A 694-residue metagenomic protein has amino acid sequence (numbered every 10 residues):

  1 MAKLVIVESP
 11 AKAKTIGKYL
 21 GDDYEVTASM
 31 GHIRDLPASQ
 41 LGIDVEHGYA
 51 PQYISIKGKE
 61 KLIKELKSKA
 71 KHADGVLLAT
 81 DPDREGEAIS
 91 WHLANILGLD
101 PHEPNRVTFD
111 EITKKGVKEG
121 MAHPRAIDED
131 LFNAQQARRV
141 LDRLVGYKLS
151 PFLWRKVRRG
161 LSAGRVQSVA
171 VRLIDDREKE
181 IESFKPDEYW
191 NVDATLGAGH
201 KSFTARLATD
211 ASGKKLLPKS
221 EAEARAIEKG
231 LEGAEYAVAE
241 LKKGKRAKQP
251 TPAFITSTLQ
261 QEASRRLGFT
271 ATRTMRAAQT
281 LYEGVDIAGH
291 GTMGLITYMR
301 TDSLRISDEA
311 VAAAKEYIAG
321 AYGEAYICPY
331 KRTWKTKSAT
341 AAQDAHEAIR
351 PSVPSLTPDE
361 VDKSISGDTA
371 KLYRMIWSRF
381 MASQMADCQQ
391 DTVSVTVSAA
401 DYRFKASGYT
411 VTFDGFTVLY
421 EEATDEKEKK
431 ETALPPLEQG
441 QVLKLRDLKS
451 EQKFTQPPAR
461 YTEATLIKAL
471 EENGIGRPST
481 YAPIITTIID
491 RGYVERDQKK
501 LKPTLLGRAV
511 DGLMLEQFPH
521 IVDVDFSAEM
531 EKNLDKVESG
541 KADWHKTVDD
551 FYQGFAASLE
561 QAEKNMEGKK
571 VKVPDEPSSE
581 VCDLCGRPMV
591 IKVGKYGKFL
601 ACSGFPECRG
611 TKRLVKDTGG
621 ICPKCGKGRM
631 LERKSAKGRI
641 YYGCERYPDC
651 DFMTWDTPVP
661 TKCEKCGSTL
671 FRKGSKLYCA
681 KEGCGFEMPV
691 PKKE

Functional and structural regions predicted by a protein language model:
M1-R139, K148, T209, P218-R225 (+3 more regions): Intrinsically disordered, low-complexity regulatory segments
A2-L4, T15, S150, S183 (+2 more regions): Basic, low-complexity terminal or inter-domain segments flanking catalytic cores
K14-P37, S168-K215, S383-T432, P588: Structured, non-catalytic alpha/beta "coupling" segments that mediate domain-domain communication and provide generic
I112-A194, K243-G244: C-terminal or mid-to-C-terminal helical accessory/interaction module adjacent to the motor/catalytic core
K215-P252: Metal- or metallocofactor-binding catalytic centers and their adjacent structured scaffolds across diverse enzyme
V238-L241, P250-A263, H290-M299, P457-A469: Short acidic, hydrophobic short linear motifs in intrinsically disordered regions
M275-Q279, I485-T486: Short, hydrophobic-biased segments on the C-terminal half of alpha helices that form "recognition helices"
Y282-T297, R491-K500: A short, conserved structural fragment
